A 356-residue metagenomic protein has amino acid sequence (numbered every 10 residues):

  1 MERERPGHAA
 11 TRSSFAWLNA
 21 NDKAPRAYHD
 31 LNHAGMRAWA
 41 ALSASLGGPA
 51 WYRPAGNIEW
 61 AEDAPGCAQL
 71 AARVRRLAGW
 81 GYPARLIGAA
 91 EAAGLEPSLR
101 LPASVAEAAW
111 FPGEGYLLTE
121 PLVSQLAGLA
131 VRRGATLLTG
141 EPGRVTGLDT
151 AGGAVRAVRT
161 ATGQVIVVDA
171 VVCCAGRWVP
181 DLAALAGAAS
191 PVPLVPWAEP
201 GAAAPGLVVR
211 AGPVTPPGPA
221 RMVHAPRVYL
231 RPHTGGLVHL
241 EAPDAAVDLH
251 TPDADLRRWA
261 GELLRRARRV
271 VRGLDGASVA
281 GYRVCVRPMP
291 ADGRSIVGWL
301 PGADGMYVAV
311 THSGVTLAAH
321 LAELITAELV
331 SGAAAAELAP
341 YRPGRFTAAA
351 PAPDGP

Functional and structural regions predicted by a protein language model:
M1, V165-W178, A322: Short hydrophobic core segments
M1-R12: Glycine-rich FAD pyrophosphate-binding loop
F15-L95, R227-Y229, R266: Dinucleotide-binding Rossmann-like beta1-alpha1 core, especially the glycine-rich loop that anchors the ADP
A16-L18, G48-Y52, A170, A175-G302: Active-site substrate-recognition segment that forms the wall of the catalytic cavity or substrate channel
P49-A61, L86-R133, P243-D248, D304 (+1 more regions): Helix-loop-beta segment of a Rossmann-like dinucleotide-binding subdomain
G88-A89, T139-G143, G281: Short loop/edge segments at beta-strand edges and connector loops that shape dinucleotide/nucleotide cofactor-binding
A109-T162, I166-A170: Helical element adjacent to the flavin cofactor pocket in flavoenzyme catalytic cores
V271-P356: C-terminal catalytic lobe of FAD-dependent flavoproteins
